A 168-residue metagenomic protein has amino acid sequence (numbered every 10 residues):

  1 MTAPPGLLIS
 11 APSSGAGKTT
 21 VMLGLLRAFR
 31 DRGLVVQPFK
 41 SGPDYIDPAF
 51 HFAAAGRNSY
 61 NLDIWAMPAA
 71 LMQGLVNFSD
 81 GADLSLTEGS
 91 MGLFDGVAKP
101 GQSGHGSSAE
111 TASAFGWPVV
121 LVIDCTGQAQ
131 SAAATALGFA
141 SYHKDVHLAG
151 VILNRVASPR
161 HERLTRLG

Functional and structural regions predicted by a protein language model:
T2-T20, L26-F115, V119, I123-G150 (+1 more regions): ATP-dependent carboxylate-amine ligase catalytic core
